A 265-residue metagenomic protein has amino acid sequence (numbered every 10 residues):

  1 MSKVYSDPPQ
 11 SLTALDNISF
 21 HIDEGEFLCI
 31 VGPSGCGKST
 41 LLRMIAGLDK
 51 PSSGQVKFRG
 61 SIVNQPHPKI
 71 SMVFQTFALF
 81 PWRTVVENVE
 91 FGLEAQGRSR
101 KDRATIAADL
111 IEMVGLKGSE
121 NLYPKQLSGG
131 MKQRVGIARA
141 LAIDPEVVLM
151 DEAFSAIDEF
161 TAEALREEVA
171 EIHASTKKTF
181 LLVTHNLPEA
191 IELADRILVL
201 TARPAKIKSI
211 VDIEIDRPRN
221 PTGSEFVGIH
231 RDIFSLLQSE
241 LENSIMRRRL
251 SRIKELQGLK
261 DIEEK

Functional and structural regions predicted by a protein language model:
V4-N17: A short, flexible loop at the N-terminus of ABC-type nucleotide-binding domains that lies
V31-P33: The feature captures the beta-strand-to-loop junction immediately N-terminal to the Walker
A46: Helix-to-loop junction immediately C-terminal to a conserved catalytic motif
G54-P66: Conserved ABC transporter NBD signature motif
V73, I137: Hydrophobic anchor residue at the start of the ABC signature
R83-F91: Short coil-to-helix segment of the ABC ATPase nucleotide-binding domain corresponding to the Q-loop/switch region
E90, E94, K101-S119, E171: Conserved ABC ATPase "signature" region
L122-K125, I143: Conserved signature/switch motifs of ABC ATPase nucleotide-binding domains
